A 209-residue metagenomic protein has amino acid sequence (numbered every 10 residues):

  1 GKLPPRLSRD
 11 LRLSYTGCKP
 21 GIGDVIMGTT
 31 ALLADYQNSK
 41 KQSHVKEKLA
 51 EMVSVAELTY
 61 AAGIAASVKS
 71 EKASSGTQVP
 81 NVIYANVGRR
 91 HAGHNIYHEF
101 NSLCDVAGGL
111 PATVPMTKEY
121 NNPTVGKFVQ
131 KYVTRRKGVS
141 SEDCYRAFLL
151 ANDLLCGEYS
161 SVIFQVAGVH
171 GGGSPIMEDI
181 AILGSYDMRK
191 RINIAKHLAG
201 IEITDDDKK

Functional and structural regions predicted by a protein language model:
G1-E57: Glycine-rich beta->alpha junctions and the first turn(s) of the following alpha-helix
P4-L11, V68-V79: Short acidic (Asp/Glu) and glycine-rich catalytic loops that position anionic groups and cofactors
G23, M27, M52-G63, R89-E99 (+1 more regions): Alpha-helical transition-metal enzyme core signature, strongest for iron centers
A31-K40, G63-S74, V106: Secondary-structure edge/capping motif, primarily at the C-terminal ends of alpha-helices and the immediately following
K46-A50, Q78-V87: Short, charged, amphipathic alpha-helical segments
A50, A65, K69-G76, A112 (+2 more regions): Solvent-exposed, non-transmembrane amphipathic alpha-helical segments
I83-K208: Alpha-helix capping/hinge segments and adjacent helical runs
